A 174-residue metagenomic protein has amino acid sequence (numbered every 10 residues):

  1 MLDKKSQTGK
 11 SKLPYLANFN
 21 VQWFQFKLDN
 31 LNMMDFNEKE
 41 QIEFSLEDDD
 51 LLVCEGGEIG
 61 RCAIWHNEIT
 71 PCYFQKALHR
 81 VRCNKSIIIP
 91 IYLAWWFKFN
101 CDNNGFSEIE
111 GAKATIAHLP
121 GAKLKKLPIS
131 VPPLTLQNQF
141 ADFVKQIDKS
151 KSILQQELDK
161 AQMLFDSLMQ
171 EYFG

Functional and structural regions predicted by a protein language model:
M1-S6, P14, F19-L51, E68: Sequence-specific dsDNA recognition surfaces
T8, C72-H79, G111-N138: A short glycine-rich beta-alpha junction/loop motif
A17, C54, H79, A94-K98 (+1 more regions): Generic alpha-helical structural context detector
Q22-M33, L51-F74, I91-W95, N104-E110: Short, ligand-facing micro-motifs at secondary-structure edges
K126-G174: Amphipathic alpha-helical coiled-coil/heptad-repeat segments
